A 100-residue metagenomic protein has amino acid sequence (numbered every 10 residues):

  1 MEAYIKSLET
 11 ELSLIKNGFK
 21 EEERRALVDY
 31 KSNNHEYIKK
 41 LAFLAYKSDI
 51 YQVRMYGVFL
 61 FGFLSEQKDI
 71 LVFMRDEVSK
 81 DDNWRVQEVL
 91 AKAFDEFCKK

Functional and structural regions predicted by a protein language model:
M1-R54: N-terminal alpha-helical scaffold/docking segments in eukaryotic complex subunits
E2-A3, V28-Y37, F61-I70, D95-K100: Alpha-helix capping and inter-helical loop/turn segments
E21, M55, W84-A91: Alpha-solenoid HEAT/ARM repeat scaffold
I38-K39, I70-V78: HEAT/HEAT-like alpha-solenoid repeats
A42-F43, V58, R75-D76: Amphipathic alpha-helical segments within well-ordered protein domains
E66-L71, R85-V89: Short, flexible active-site-proximal loops enriched in glycine and acidic residues
F73, V89-E96: Non-catalytic alpha-helical scaffold/packing segments enriched in small hydrophobic residues
